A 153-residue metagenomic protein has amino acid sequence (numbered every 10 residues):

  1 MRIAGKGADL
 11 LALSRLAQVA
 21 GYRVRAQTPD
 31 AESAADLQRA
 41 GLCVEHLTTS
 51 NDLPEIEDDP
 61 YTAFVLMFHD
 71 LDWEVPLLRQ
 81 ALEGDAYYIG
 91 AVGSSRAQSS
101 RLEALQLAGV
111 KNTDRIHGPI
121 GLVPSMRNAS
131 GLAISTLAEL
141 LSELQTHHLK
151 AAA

Functional and structural regions predicted by a protein language model:
M1-A4, L10-R23, A63, S130 (+1 more regions): SAM-dependent methyltransferases
M1-D59, W73-L77: Hydrophobic, well-ordered beta-alpha structural blocks that scaffold small-molecule cofactor pockets
L10, L71-E74, Q98, S125: Alpha-helix N-cap/loop-to-helix initiation residues
Y22, A86, V110: Short phosphate-binding/catalytic loops that engage adenosine nucleotides
R25-Q27, E45, A63-V65, G90 (+1 more regions): Hydrophobic/aromatic beta-strand patches that form the interior of the parallel beta-sheet core in alpha/beta enzyme
A63, F68, R79-A104: ADP-ribose/adenylate-binding Rossmann-like module
V92-A153: Adenosine-phosphate binding glycine-rich loop
